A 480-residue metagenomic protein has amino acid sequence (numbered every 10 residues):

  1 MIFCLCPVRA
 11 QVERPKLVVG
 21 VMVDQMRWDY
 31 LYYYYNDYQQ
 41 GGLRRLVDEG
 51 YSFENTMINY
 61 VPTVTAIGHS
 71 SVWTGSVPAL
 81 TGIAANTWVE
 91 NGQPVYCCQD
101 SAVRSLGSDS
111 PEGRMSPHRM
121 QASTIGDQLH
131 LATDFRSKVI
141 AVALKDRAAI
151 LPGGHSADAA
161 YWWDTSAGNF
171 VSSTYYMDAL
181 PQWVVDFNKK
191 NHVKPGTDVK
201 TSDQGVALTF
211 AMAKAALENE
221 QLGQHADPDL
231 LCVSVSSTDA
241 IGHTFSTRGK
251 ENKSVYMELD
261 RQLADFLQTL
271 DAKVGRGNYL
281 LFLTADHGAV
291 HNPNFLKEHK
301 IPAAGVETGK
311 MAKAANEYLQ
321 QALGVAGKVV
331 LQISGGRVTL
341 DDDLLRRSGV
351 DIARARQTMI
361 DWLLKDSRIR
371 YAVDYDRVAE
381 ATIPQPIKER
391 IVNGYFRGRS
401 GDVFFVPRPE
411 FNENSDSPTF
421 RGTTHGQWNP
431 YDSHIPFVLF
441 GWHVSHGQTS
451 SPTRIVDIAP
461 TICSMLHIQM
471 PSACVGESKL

Functional and structural regions predicted by a protein language model:
M1-E13: Bacterial Sec-dependent N-terminal signal peptides
P15-R27, L46, V72, L129 (+7 more regions): Beta-strand elements within well-structured catalytic alpha/beta cores of enzymes that handle phosphate/sulfate esters
L31-L80, K138-V142: Short, structured active-site-proximal loop/turn typified by the sulfatase FGly-forming signature C/S-X-P-X-R
Y38, N55, V64, N86-R114 (+5 more regions): Secreted, luminal/periplasmic, and some membrane-associated catalytic domains that remodel anionic oxygen-ester
R44, A122-L131, G335-V373, S451-E477: Non-catalytic, well-ordered alpha-helical segments in soluble enzyme domains
V77, G82-D227, S236-H243, L364-S367 (+1 more regions): His/Asp/Glu-rich, glycine-adjacent segments that coordinate divalent cations and/or stabilize oxyanion chemistry on
K200-H225, T238-Y279, T358, W362 (+1 more regions): A long, amphipathic alpha-helix that forms part of the scaffold/cap immediately adjacent to metal-dependent active
F411, S415-Q448: Low-complexity, glycine/alanine/valine/leucine- and proline-rich hydrophobic stretches
